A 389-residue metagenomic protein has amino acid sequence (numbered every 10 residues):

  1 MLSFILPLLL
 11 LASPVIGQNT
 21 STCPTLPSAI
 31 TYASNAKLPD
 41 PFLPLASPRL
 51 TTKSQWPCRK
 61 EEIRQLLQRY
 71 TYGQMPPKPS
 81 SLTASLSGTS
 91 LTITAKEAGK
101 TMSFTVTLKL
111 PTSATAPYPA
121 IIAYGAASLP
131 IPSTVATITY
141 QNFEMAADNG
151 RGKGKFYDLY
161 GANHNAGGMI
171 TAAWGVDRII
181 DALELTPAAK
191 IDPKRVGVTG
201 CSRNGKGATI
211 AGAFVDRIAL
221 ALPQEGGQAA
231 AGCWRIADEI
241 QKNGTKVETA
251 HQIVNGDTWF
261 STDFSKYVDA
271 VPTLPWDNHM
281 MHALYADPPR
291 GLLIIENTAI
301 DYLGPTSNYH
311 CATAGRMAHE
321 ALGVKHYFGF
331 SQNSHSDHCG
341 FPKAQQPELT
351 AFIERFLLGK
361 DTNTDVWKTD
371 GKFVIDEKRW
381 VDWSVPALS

Functional and structural regions predicted by a protein language model:
M1-Q18: Fungal secretory targeting signals
Q18-T105, P111-A116, M280, P288-R290 (+1 more regions): Alpha/beta-hydrolase-fold serine-hydrolase catalytic core, especially in secreted/extracellular enzymes
A120-A123, A136-Q141, G197-T199, A219-Q224 (+3 more regions): Structural recognition of the beta-strand scaffold that forms the well-ordered cores of secreted hydrolase catalytic
A123-P187, G227-A237: Cap/lid segment of the alpha/beta-hydrolase catalytic domain
L129, M145-A147, G205-A208, Q228-C233 (+3 more regions): Flexible loop/turn segments at secondary-structure boundaries
R178, T199-C201, P223, S261-T298 (+3 more regions): Extended catalytic-interface subdomain
I179-G244, D269-V271: Primarily recognizes the serine-hydrolase "nucleophile elbow" in alpha/beta-hydrolase and SGNH/GDSL folds
L220-M281, G304-A312, A318-V324: Mobile cap/lid helix-loop segments that gate and shape the active-site cleft of serine hydrolases
